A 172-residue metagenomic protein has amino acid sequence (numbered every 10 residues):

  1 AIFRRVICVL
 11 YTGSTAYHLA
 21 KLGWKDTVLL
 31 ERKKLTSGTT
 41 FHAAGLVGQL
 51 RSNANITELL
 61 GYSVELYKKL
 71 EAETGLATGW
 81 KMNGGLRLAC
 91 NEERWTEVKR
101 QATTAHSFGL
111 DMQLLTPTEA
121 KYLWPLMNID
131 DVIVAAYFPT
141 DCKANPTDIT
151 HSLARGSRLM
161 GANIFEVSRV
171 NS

Functional and structural regions predicted by a protein language model:
A1-V6, K21-K25: Extreme N-terminal leader/targeting segments of oxidoreductases
T12-G13: N-terminal Rossmann-fold NAD(P) dinucleotide-binding loop
A16, A20-K21, G156-R158: Gly/Ala-rich phosphate-binding loop of Rossmann-like dinucleotide-binding domains, activating on the conserved
A20-F41: Glycine-rich FAD pyrophosphate-binding loop
E31, T116, E166-S168: Short loop/edge segments at beta-strand edges and connector loops that shape dinucleotide/nucleotide cofactor-binding
K33-L35, T118-A120, L153: Short beta-to-alpha linker loops that shape the active-site pocket of alpha/beta-hydrolase fold enzymes
G45-L123: Dinucleotide-binding Rossmann-like beta1-alpha1 core, especially the glycine-rich loop that anchors the ADP
A136-S172: Helical element adjacent to the flavin cofactor pocket in flavoenzyme catalytic cores
